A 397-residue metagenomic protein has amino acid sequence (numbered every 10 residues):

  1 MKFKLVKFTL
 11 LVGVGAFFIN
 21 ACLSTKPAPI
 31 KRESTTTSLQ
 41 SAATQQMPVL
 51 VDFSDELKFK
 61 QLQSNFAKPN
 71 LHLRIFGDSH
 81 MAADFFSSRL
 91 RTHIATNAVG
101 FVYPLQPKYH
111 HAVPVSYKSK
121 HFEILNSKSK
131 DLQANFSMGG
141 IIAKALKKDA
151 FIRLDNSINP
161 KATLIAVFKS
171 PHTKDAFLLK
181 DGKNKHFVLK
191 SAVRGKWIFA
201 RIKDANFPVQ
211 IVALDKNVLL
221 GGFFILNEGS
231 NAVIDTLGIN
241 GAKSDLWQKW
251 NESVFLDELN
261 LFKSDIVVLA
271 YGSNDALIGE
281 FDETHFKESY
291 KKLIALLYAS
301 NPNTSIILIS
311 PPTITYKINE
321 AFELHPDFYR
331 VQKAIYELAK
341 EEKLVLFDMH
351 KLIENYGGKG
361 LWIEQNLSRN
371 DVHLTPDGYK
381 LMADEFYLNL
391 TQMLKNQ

Functional and structural regions predicted by a protein language model:
M1-L10: Bacterial N-terminal signal peptides that target proteins for export
L23-S24: Bacterial signal peptide processing site
T36-I75, L125-K147: Membrane/wall-proximal cationic-aromatic binding patches
L50-N65, W247-L261, E288-L296, K333: Alpha-helical scaffolding within the catalytic cores of extracellular/periplasmic polymer-degrading hydrolases
F76-S79, L237-G241, L269-N274, I309-T313 (+1 more regions): Active-site-proximal beta-strand/loop segments in catalytic clefts of secreted hydrolases
A82-E288, H373-L374: Conserved SGNH/GDSL esterase-like catalytic core that processes O-acyl groups on lipids and polysaccharides
E252, T313-Q397: Catalytic His-Asp segment of secreted/periplasmic serine-dependent ester chemistry enzymes
V268-N274, A295-Q332: Active-site segments of SGNH/GDSL-like serine hydrolases that catalyze O-acetyl group transfer/hydrolysis on lipids
